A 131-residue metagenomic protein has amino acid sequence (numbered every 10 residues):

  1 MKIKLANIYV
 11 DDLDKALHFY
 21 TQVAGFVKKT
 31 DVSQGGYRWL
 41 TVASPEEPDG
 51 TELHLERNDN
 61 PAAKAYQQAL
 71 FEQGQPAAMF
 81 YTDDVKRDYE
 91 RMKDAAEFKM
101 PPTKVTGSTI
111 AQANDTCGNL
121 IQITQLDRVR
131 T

Functional and structural regions predicted by a protein language model:
M1-L5, V27-F80, Y89-T116, T124-T131: Vicinal oxygen chelate
V10-L13: Conserved beta-strand-loop-alpha-helix junction that forms the acyl-donor binding cleft
A16-T21, M92, G118: Conserved active-site tyrosine of GNAT-family acetyltransferases
D84: Conserved catalytic-loop position in the HRD/HxD motif
